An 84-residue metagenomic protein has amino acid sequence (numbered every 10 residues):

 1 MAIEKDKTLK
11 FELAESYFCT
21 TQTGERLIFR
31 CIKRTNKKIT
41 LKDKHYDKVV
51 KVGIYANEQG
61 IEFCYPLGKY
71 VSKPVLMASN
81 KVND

Functional and structural regions predicted by a protein language model:
M1-E12: Mixed-charge, Lys/Arg-rich low-complexity intrinsically disordered regions
E12-T21: Tryptophan-anchored aromatic micro-motifs
Q22-R26: Short, charged beta-turn/beta-strand-edge "cap" motif at the junction between a beta-strand and an adjacent loop
L27-R34: Short beta-strand-centered aromatic/proline hotspots
L41-D43: SH3/SH3-like beta-barrel fold
D47-D84: Intrinsically disordered, low-complexity, charged/polar segments
